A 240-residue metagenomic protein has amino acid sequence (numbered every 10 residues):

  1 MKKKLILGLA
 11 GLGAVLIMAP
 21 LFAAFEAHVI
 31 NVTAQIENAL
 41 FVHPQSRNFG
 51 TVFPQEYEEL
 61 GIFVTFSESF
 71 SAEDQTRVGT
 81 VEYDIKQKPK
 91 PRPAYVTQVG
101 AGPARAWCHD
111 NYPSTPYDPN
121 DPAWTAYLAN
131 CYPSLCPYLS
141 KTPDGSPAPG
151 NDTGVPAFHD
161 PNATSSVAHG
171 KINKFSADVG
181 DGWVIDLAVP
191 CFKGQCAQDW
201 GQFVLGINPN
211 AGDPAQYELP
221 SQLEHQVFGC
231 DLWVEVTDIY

Functional and structural regions predicted by a protein language model:
M1-G13: N-terminal Sec-pathway targeting helices
I17-P119, W124, Q195-Y240: N-terminal small/polar-rich segments of proteins
P91-A188: Low-complexity, serine/threonine/proline-enriched polar segments
G180-G182, C191, H225-G229: Extracellular Ig-like/FN3 beta-sandwich strand-entry sites
